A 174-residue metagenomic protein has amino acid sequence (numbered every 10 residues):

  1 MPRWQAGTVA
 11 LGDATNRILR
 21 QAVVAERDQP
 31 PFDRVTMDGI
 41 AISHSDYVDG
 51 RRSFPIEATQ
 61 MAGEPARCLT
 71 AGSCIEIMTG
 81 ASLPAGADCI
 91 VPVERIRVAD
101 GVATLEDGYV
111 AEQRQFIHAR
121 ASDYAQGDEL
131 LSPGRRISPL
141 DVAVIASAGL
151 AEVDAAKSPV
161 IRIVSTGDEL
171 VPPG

Functional and structural regions predicted by a protein language model:
M1-R51, G101, A119: Short, low-complexity N-terminal leaders and the immediately following helix N-cap/first helix
I40-G174: Short, glycine/charged-enriched hinge/interface segments at domain edges or termini
